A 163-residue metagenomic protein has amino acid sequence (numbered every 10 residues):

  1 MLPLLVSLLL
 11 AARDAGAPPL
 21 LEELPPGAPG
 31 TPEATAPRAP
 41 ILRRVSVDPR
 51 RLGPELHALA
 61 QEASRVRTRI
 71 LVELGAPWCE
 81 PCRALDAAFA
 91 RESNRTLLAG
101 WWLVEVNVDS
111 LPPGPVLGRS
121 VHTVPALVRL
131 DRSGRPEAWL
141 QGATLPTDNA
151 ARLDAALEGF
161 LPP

Functional and structural regions predicted by a protein language model:
M1-D14: Sec-dependent N-terminal signal peptides
G16-V66, F160-P162: N-terminal leader/targeting and pre-domain segments
R50, L74, N94-P113: Thiol-based oxidoreductase modules, predominantly thioredoxin-like and allied folds used for disulfide exchange
L59, V108-P115, T147: Structural microenvironment flanking redox-active thiols in thiol-disulfide oxidoreductases
R67-I70, G75-W78, T123: Short pre-active-site segment immediately N-terminal to redox-active cysteine/selenocysteine motifs in thiol-based
C79-R83, L127: The canonical Cys-X-X-Cys-His
C82-L97: Typically the conserved alpha-helix immediately C-terminal to a functionally engaged Cys/Sec in thioredoxin-like
T123-P163: Non-catalytic, surface beta->alpha helical segment in thiol-disulfide oxidoreductase systems
